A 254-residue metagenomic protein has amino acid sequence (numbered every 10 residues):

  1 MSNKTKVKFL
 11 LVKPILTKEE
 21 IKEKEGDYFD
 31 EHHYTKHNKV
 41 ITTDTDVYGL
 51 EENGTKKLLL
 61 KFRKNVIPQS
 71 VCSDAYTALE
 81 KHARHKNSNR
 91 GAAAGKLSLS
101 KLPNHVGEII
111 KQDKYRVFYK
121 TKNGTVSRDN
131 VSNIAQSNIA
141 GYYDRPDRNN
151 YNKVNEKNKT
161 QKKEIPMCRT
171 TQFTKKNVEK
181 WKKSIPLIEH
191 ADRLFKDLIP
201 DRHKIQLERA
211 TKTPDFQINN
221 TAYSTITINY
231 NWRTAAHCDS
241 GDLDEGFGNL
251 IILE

Functional and structural regions predicted by a protein language model:
M1-G246: Fe(II)/2-oxoglutarate oxygenase catalytic core
